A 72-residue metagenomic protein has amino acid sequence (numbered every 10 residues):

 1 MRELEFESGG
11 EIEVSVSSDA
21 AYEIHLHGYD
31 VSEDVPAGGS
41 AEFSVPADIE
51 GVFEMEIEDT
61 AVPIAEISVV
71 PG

Functional and structural regions predicted by a protein language model:
M1-E11: N-terminal edge beta-strand
R2-L4, D30-D34: Beta-strand-rich interaction surfaces with strong enrichment in secreted/lumenal proteins
S8-G10, A20, G39, G51: Surface-exposed loop/turn positions
E11-S15, E42-V45: Short linear motifs in intrinsically disordered
V16-Y22: Short proline/glycine-enriched turn/loop motifs at strand-loop junctions of beta-rich domains
E23-D30: Short, surface-exposed beta-strand/strand-loop-strand elements in extracellular ectodomains
V35-G72: Extracellular/periplasmic metallocenter environments
